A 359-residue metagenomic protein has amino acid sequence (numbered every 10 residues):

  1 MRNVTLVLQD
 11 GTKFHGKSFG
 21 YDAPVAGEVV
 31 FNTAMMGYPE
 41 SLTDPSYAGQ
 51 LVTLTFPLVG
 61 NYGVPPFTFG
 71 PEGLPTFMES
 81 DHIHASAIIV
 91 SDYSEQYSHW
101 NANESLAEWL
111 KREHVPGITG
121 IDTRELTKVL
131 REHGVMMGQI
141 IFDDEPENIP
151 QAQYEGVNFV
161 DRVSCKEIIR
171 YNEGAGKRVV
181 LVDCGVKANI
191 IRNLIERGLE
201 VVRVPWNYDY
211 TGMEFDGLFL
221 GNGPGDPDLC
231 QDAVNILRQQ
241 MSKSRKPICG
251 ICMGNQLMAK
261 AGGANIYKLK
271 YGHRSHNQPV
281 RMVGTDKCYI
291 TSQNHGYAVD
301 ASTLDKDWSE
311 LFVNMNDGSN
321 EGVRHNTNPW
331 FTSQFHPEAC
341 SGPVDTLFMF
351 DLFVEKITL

Functional and structural regions predicted by a protein language model:
M1-N207, P227, N235, C340 (+1 more regions): RNA-binding accessory domains that recognize and position tRNA/RNA substrates
P116, R178, P247-C249, N265 (+1 more regions): Proline-centered loop/turn at the N-terminus of a beta-strand
Y171-A175, G212, R324-H325: Short, flexible hinge/linker loops that cap or flank conserved catalytic cores
R178-D183, T291-S292, F331-F335: Active-site-proximal beta-strand elements of phosphoester/diester hydrolases
M213-L218: Short acidic/histidine-rich motifs immediately flanking catalytic phosphotransfer sites in two-component signaling
N222-A298, G342-L352, K356-I357: Cysteine-nucleophile active-site neighborhood
K287-T327: Catalytic beta-strand/loop cores that center a nucleophilic Ser/Cys/Thr and support acyl-enzyme chemistry
G322-L359: A glycine-centered loop/beta-turn motif at secondary-structure junctions
